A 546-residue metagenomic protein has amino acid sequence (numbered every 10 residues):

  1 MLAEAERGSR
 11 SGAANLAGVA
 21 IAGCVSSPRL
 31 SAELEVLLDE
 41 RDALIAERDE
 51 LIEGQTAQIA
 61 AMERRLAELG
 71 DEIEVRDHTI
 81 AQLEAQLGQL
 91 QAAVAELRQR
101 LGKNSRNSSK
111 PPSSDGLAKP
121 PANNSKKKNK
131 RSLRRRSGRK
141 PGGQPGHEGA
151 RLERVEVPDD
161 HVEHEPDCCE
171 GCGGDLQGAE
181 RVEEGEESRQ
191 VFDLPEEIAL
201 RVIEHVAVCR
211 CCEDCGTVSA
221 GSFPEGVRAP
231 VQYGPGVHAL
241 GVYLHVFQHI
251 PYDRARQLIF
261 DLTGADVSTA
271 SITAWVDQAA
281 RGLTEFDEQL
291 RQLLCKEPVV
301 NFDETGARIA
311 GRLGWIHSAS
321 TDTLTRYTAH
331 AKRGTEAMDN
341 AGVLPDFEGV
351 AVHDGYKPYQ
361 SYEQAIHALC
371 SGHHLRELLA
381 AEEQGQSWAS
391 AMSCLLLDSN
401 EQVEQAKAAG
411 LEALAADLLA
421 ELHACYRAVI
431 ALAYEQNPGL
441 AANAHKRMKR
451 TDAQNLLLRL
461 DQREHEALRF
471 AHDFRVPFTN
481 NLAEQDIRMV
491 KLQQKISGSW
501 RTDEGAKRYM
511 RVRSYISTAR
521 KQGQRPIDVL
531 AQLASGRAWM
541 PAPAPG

Functional and structural regions predicted by a protein language model:
M1-A229, F302: Short, flexible loop/hinge motifs at secondary-structure junctions
L2-G8, A14-C24, E53, A60 (+6 more regions): Catalytic center-proximal scaffold of phosphoryl-transfer enzymes
